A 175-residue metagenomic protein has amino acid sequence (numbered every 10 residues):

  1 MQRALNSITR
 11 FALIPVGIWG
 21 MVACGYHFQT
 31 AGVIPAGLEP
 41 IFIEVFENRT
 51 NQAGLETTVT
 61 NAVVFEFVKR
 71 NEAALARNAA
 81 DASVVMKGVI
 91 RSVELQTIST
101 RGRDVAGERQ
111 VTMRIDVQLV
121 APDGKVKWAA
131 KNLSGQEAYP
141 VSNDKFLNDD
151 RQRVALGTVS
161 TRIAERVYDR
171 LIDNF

Functional and structural regions predicted by a protein language model:
M1-A23: Sec-dependent bacterial lipoprotein signal peptides
L13, G32, R77, D104-A106: Residues embedded in well-ordered secondary-structure elements
V22-F65, K69-A80, L95, N143 (+2 more regions): A structural "domain/chain start" motif
N51, L55, G107, R151 (+2 more regions): Conserved acidic
R70-A74, D81, V85-A130, Q136-D149 (+1 more regions): Surface-exposed short loop/turn segments
D149-F175: Compositionally biased, intrinsically disordered linkers/stalks adjacent to structured regions
